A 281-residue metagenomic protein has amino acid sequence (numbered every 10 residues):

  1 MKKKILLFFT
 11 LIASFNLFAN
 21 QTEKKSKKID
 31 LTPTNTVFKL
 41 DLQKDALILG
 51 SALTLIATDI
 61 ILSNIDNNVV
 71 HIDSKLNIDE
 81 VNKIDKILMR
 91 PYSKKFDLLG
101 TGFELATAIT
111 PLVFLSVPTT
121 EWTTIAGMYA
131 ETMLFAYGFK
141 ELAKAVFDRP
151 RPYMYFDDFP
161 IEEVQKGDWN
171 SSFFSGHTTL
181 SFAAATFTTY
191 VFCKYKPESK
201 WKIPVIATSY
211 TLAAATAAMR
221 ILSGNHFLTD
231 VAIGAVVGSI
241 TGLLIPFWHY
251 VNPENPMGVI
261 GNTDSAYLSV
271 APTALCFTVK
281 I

Functional and structural regions predicted by a protein language model:
M1-D30: Cleavable N-terminal export/targeting peptides
N20-A108, V146-E162: N-terminal transmembrane-helix/juxtamembrane module of multi-pass inner/ER membrane proteins
L40, M89-L99, W122, D168 (+2 more regions): Membrane-interfacial loop-to-transmembrane-helix junctions in polytopic alpha-helical membrane proteins
A46, G50-T58, A130-V146, A183-F187 (+4 more regions): Hydrophobic, lipid-facing residues on alpha-helical transmembrane segments of integral membrane proteins
D59, S63, F114, K140-D148 (+4 more regions): Membrane-water interface at transmembrane helix exits
N64-H71, S116-T120, D148-F156, Y195 (+2 more regions): Transmembrane helix-loop junctions in multipass membrane proteins, especially transporters and channels
F114-F139, K202: Interfacial segments of alpha-helical transmembrane regions
D157-S269, A274-V279: Membrane-embedded catalytic cores of phosphoryl/pyrophosphoryl-handling enzymes
